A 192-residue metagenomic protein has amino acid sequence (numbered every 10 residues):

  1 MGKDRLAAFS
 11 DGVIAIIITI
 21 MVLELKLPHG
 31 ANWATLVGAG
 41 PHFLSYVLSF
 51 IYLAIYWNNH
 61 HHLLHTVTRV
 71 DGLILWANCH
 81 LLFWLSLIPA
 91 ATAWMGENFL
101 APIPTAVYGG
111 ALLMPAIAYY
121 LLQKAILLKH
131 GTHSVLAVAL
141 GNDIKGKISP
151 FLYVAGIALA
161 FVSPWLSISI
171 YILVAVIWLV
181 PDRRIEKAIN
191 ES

Functional and structural regions predicted by a protein language model:
M1-S192: Multi-pass alpha-helical transmembrane bundle typical of ion/small-solute transporters and intramembrane aspartyl
